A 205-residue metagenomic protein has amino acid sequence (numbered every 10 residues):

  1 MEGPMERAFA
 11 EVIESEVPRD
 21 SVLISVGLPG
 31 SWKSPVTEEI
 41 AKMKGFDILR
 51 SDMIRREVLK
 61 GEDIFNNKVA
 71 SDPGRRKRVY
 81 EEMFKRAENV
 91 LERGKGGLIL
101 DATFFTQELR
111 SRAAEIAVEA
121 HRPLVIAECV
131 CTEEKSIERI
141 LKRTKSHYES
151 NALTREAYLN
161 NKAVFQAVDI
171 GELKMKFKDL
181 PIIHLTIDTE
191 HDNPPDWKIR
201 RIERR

Functional and structural regions predicted by a protein language model:
M1-V17, E39, I116, A167-R205: NTP-dependent small-molecule kinase module
S25: Hydrophobic anchor at the beta1->P-loop junction of P-loop NTPases
L28-P29: The conserved Walker
S34: Walker A/P-loop
T37-G94: Conserved substrate/cofactor phosphate-moiety recognition/catalytic segment in nucleotide-dependent phosphotransferases
M53-R56, F104-F105, V130-I137, H191-N193: Conserved nucleotide-binding/hydrolysis micro-motifs of P-loop NTPases
K60, N67-A70, E119-V168: A glycine- and Lys/Arg-enriched "phosphate-lid" helix/loop adjacent to the NTP-binding pocket of small-molecule kinases
G74-L124: Glycine-rich phosphate-binding loop used to anchor ATP phosphates in small-molecule kinases, encompassing both
